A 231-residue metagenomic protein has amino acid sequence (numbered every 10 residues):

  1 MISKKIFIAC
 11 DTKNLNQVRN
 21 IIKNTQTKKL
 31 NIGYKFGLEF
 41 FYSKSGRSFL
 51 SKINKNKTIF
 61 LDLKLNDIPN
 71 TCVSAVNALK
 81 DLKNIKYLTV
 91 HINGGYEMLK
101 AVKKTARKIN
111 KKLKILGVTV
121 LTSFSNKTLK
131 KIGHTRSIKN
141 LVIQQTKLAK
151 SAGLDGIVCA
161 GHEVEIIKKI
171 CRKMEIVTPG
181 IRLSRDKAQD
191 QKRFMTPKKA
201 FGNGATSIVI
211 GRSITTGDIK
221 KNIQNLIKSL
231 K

Functional and structural regions predicted by a protein language model:
I2-K4, T71-N77, L82-G156, A160-E163 (+3 more regions): Conserved anion-binding
I8, Y34, K64, L88 (+5 more regions): Conserved, mostly hydrophobic/aromatic
C10-I53, D67-A75, G161, I166-K168: Conserved alpha/beta-domain cores
C10-T12, F36-F40, L61-L65, V90-I92 (+4 more regions): A cross-domain feature marking catalytic cores of carbohydrate-active enzymes and several ubiquitous metabolic/repair
K13-T25, P69-L79, I138-L148, Q191-K199: Short, acidic/polar
K28-K29, L82-K83, A152, N203-G204: Structural motif
F40, K44, C159-A205: A C-terminal functional module that forms or caps the active site or interfaces directly with catalytic machinery
K86-G95, L183, R193-I223: Glycine-rich phosphate-binding active-site loops on the catalytic face of alpha/beta enzymes
